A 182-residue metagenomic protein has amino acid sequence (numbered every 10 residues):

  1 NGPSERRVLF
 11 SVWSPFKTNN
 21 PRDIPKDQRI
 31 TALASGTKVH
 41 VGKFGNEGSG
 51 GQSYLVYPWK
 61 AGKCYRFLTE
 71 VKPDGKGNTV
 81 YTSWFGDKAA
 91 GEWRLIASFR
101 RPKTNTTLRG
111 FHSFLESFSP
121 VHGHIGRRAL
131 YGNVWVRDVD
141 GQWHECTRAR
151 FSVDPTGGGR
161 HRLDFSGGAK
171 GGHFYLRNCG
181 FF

Functional and structural regions predicted by a protein language model:
N1-V39, Y54, T147, V153-D154 (+3 more regions): Secretory/extracellular carbohydrate-interaction modules and structurally similar beta-sandwich "look-alikes"
V8-L9, G77-G86, G110-H112, R128 (+1 more regions): Short, well-ordered strand-loop elements centered on a beta-strand within folded domains, enriched for acidic residues
K17-D23, G91-E92, F118-A129: Short, surface-exposed beta-strand/loop "edge" segments at domain boundaries and coil↔beta transitions
G42-R66: Short, aromatic/His-centered strand-loop micro-motif at the edge of beta-sheets
W59-L95: Carbohydrate-binding surfaces in secreted/extracellular proteins
A90-R101, C146: Local beta-strand/beta-hairpin segments that build beta-sheet-rich folds
F111-F182: Activation corresponds to long, low-complexity, non-globular regions
